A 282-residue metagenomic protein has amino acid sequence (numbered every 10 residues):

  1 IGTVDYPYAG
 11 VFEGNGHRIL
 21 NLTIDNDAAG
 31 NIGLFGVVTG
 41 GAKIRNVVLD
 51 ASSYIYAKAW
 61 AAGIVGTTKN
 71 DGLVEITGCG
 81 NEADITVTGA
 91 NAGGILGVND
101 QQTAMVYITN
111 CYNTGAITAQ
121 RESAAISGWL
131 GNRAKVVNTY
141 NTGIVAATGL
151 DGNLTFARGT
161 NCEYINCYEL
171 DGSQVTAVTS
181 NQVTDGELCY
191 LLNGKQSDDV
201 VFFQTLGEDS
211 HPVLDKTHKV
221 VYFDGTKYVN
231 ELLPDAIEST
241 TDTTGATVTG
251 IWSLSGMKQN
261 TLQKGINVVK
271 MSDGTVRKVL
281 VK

Functional and structural regions predicted by a protein language model:
I1-L233: Surface-exposed repetitive/solenoidal architectures
P234-K282: C-terminal outer-membrane/trafficking sorting elements
